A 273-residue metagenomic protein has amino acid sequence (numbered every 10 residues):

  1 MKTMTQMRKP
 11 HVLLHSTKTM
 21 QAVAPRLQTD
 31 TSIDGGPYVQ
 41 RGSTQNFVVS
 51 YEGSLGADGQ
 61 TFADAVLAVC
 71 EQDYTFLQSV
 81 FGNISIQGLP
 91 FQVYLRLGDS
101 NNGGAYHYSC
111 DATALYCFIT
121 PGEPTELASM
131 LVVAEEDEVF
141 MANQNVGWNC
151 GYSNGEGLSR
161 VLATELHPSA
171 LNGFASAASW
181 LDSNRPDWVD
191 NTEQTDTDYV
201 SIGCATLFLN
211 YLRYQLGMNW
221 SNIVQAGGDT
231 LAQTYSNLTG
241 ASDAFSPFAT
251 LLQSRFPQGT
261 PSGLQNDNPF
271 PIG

Functional and structural regions predicted by a protein language model:
M1-E136, F140-C150: Zn2+-dependent metallopeptidase catalytic core
A24, D229-G273: Beta/coil-rich, acidic/histidine-enriched accessory regions frequently appended to metallopeptidases
S43, S201-G203: Solvent-exposed loop and beta-edge segments used for protein-protein assembly and interaction
F62, V66-D73, A128-E136, N154-L158 (+6 more regions): Stable alpha-helical elements in mature extracytoplasmic
V69-I84, V139-N143, L162-E165, S169 (+4 more regions): Structured segments of extracytoplasmic/periplasmic soluble domains in secreted or envelope-associated proteins
D73, N149-Y199, N210, G217: Post-HExxH zinc-binding segment in Zn-dependent metallohydrolases
L97-D99, Q225-L231: Short, solvent-exposed aromatic-acidic interface loops
S100-G104, L166-N172, A232-T234: Secretory-pathway/luminal and periplasmic proteins that interact with or process carbohydrate-rich
